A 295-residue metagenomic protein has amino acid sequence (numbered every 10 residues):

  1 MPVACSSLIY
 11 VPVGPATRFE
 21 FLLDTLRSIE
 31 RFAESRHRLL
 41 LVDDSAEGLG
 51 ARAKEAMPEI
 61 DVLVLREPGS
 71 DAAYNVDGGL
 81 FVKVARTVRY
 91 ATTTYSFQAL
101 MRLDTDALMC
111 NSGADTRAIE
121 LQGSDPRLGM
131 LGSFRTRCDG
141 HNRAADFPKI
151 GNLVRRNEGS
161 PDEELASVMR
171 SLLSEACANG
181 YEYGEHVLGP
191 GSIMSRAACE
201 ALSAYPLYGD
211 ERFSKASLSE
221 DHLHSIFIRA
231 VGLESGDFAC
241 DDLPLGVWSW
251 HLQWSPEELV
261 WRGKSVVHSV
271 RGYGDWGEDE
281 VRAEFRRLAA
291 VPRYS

Functional and structural regions predicted by a protein language model:
M1-R27: N-proximal low-complexity "stem/linker" segments adjacent to membrane-targeting elements
D24-R36: Short, acidic, metal-binding catalytic loop of nucleotide-sugar glycosyltransferases
R36-A46, L65-G69: Short beta-strand/loop segment that forms part of the nucleotide-sugar
L49-Q98: Active-site-proximal specificity loops/subdomain of glycosyltransferases
L80-A85, V187-G191, S217-S225: Conserved glycosyltransferase catalytic-site signature
F97-L108: Short beta-strand-to-loop acidic/aromatic patch adjacent to the donor-nucleotide binding site
L108-R212: Conserved catalytic core of nucleotide-sugar-dependent glycosyltransferases
A201-S295: C-terminal catalytic/acceptor-binding lobe
